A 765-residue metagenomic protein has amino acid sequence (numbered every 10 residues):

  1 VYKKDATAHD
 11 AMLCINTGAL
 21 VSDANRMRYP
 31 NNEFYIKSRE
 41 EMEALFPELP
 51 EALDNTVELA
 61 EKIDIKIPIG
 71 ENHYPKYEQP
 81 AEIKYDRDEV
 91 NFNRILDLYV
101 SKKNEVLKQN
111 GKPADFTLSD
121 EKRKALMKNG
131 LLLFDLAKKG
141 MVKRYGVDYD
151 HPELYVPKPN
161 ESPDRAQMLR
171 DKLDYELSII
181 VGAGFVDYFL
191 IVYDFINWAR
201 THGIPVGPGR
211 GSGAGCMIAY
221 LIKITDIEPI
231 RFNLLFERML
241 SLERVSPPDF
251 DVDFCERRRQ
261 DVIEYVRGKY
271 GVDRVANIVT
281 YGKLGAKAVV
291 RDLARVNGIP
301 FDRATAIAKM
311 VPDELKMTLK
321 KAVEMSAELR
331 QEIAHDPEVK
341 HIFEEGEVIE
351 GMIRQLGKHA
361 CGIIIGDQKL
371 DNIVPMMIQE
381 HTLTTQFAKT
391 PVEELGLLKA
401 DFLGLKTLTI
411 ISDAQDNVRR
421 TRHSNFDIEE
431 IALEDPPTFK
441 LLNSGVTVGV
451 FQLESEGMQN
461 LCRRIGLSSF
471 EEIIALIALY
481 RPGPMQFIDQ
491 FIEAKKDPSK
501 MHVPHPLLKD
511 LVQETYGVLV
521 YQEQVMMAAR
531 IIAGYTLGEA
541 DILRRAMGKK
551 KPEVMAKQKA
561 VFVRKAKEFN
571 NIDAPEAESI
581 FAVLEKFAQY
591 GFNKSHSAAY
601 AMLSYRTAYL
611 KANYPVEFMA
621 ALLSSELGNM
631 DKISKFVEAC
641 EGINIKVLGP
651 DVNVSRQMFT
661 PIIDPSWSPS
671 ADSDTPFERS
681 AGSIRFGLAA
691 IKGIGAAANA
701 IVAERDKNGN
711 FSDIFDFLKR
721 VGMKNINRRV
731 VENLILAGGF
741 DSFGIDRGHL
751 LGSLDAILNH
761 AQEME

Functional and structural regions predicted by a protein language model:
V1-E765: Alpha-helical scaffold/interaction cores of sigma-54-like transcription cofactors and many family A DNA polymerases
